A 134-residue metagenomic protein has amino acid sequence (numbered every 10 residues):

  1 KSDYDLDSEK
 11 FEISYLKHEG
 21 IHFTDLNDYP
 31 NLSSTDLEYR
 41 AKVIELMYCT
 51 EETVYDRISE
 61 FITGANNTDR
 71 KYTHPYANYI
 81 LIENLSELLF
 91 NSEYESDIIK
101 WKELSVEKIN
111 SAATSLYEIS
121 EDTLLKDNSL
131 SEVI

Functional and structural regions predicted by a protein language model:
K1, H18-G20, L81: Generic structural hydrophobic/aromatic packing signal, biased to beta-strands
K1-Y15, N31-L32: Short pre-active-site segment immediately N-terminal to the catalytic Zn-binding motif
Y4, T50-I134: Long, well-structured alpha-helical subdomains associated with metal-dependent extracellular/ecto-lumenal hydrolases
F11-N27: Active-site recognition of the HExxH zinc-binding catalytic motif
E12, L16, L37-R40, A77: Catalytic-loop motifs flanking and including active-site residues across diverse enzymes
T24, D28, Y48-E52: A generic secondary-structure signal for well-formed alpha-helical elements
L26-K42: Post-HEXXH active-site segment of zinc metalloproteases
V43-M47: Short glycine/serine- and small hydrophobic-enriched flexible loop segments
